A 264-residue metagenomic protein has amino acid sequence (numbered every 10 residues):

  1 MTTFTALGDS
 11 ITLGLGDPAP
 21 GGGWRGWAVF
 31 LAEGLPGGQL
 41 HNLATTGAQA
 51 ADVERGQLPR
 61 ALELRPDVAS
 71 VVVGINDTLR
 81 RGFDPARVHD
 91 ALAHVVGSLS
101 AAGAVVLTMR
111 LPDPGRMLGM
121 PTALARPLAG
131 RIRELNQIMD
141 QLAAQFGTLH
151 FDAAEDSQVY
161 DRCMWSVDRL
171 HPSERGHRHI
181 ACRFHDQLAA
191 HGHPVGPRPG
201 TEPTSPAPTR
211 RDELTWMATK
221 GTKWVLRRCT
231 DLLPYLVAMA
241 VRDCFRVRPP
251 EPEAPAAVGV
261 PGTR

Functional and structural regions predicted by a protein language model:
M1-T46, Q57-R65, T263: Serine-esterase "nucleophile elbow" of acetyl-processing enzymes
L13-D17, A50-R87, D113-P114: Oxyanion-hole/transition-state-stabilizing segment in secreted/luminal serine hydrolases and related acyltransferases
A19-G23, F83-D90, A123-E134, D168 (+1 more regions): Alpha-helix N-cap and loop-to-helix initiation/capping positions
F30, R87-A101, E134-Q141: Alpha-helical scaffolding segments of alpha/beta enzyme cores, especially the outer helices of TIM-barrel or partial
N42-A44, R110, D152-E155: Residue-level recognition of beta-strand->loop/alpha-helix junctions
A101-V106, T148: A short helix->loop->beta-strand "cap" motif at the edges of active sites that frequently abuts
L118-A153, E174: Substrate-gating cap/lid alpha-helix
Q145, D168-H171, R175-R264: Conserved catalytic region of serine esterases and O-acyltransferases that act on ester linkages in lipids
